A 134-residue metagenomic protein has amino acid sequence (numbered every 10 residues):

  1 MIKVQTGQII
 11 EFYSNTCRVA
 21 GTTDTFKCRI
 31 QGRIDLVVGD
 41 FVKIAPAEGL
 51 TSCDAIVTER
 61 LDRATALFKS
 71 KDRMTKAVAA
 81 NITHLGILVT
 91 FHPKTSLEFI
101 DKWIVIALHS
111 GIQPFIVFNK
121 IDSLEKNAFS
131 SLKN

Functional and structural regions predicted by a protein language model:
M1-L97: N-terminal accessory targeting/assembly segments
D72-N134: Conserved C-terminal guanine-recognition region of P-loop GTPase G domains, centered on the G4
